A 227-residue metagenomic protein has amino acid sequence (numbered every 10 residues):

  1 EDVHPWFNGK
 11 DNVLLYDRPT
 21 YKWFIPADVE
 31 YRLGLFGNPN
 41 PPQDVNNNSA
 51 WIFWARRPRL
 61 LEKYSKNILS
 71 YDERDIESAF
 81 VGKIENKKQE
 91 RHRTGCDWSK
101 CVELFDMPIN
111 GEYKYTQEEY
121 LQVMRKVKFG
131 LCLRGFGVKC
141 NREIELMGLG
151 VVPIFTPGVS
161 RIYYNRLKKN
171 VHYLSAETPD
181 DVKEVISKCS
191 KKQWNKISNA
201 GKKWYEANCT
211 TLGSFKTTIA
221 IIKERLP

Functional and structural regions predicted by a protein language model:
E1-L149, F155-V171, S175, A207-R225: Nucleotide-sugar donor-binding catalytic core of glycosyltransferases
G82, K183-V185, K203: Charged, low-complexity surface segments at secondary-structure and domain boundaries
E112, K126-V127, V182-V185, S198: Short glycine/proline-rich turn/loop motifs
L174-N195: C-terminal "capping" alpha-helix adjacent to the active site of nucleotide-linked donor transferases in cell-envelope
D181-V182, I197, G213-T218: Hydrophobic alpha-helical packing elements
Q193-N208: A short, well-ordered alpha-helix in the C-terminal region of glycosyltransferases
